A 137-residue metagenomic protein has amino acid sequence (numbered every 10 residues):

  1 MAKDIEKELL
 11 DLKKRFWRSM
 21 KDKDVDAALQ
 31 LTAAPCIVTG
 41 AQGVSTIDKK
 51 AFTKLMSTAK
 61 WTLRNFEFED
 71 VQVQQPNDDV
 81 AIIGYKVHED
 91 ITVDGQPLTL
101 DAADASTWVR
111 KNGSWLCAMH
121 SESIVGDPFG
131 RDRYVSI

Functional and structural regions predicted by a protein language model:
M1-L29, I37-I137: A beta-strand edge to alpha-helix "cap/lid" segment located at domain peripheries
